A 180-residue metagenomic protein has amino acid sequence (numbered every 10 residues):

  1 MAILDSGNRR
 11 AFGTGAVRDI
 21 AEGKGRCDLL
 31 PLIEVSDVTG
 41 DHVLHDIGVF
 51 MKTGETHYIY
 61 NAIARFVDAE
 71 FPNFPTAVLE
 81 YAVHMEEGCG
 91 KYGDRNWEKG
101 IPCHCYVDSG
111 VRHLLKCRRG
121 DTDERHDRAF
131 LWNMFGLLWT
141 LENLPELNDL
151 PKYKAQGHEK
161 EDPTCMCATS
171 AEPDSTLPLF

Functional and structural regions predicted by a protein language model:
M1-F180: Intrinsically disordered, low-complexity regulatory regions that flank transcription factor DNA-binding cores
